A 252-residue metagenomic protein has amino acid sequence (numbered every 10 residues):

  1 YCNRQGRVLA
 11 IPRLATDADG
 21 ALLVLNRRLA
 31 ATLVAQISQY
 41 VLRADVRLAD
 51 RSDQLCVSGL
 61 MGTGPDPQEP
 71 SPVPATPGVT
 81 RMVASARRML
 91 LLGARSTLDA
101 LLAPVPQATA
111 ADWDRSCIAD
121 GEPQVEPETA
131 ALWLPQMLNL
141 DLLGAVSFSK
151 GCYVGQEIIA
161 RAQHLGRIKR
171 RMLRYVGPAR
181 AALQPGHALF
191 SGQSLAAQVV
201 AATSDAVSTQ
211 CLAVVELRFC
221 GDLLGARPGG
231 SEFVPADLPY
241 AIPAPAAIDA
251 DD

Functional and structural regions predicted by a protein language model:
Y1, S58-L60, L91-L92, Y175-G177 (+1 more regions): Short beta-strand element of the conserved SAM-dependent methyltransferase core
Y1-V8: An N-terminal domain-cap segment
R4, L138-A145, A160-D252: Glycine-rich, small/acidic residue-mixed loop/short-helix segments
R7, V41, D50-D53, A84 (+7 more regions): A generic structural signal for short, non-catalytic loop/turn and secondary-structure boundary residues
A10-D120: Acidic, low-complexity central loop/insert segments
A15, M82-A84, Y153, F190 (+1 more regions): Well-ordered beta-strand positions
E69-S71, A100-A103, T129, G186 (+1 more regions): Short, charged, solvent-exposed linker or helix-capping segments at domain edges/interfaces that act as flexible hinges
L90-R174: Anionic-ligand-binding alpha/beta catalytic cores of soluble enzymes and soluble regulatory domains that recognize
